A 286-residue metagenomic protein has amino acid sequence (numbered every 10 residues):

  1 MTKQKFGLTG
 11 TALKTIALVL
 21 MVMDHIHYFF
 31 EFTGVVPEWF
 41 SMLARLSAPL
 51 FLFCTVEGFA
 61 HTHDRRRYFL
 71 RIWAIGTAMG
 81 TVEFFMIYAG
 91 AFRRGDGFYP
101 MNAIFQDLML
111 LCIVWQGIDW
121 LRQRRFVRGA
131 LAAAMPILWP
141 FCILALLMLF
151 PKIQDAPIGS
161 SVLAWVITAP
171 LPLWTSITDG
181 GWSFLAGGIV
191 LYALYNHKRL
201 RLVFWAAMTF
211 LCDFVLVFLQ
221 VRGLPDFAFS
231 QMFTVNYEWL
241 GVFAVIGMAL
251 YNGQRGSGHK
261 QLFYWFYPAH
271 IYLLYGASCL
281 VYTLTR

Functional and structural regions predicted by a protein language model:
M1-R286: Alpha-helical transmembrane segments and their immediate juxtamembrane cytosolic regions
